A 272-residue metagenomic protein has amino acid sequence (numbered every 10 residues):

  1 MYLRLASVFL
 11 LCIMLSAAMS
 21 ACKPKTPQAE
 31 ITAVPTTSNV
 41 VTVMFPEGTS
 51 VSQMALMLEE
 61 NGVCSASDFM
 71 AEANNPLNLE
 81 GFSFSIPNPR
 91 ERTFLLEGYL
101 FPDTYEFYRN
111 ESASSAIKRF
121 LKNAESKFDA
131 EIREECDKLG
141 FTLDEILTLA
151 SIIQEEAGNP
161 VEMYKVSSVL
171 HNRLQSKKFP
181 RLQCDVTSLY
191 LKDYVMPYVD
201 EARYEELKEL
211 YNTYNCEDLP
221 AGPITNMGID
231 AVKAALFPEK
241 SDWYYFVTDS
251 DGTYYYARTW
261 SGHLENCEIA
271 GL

Functional and structural regions predicted by a protein language model:
M1-F9: Bacterial N-terminal signal peptides that target proteins for export
F9-A17: Bacterial N-terminal signal peptides
M19-A21: C-terminal motif of bacterial Sec signal peptides marking the signal peptidase cleavage site
K23-K25: Bacterial signal peptide processing site
N39, V51-N61: Membrane-embedded segments
E47-G48, N110: Short gly/acidic/polar-rich coil/turn motifs that serve as flexible hinges in modular proteins
M57, G62-C64, N75-L272: Bacterial extracytoplasmic/cell-wall-associated proteins, especially those involved in peptidoglycan
